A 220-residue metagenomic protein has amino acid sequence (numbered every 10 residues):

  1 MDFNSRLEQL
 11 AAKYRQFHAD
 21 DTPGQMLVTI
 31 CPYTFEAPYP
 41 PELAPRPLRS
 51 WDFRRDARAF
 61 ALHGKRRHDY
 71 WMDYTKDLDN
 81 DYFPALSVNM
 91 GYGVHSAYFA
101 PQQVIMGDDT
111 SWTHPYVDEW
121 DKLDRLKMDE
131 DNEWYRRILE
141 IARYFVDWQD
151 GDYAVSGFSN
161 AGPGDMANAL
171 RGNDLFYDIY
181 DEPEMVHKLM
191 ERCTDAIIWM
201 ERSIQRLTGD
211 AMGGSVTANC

Functional and structural regions predicted by a protein language model:
M1-G107, Y153-A154, W199: N-terminal basic, low-complexity leaders that serve as flexible interaction/assembly modules and, when applicable, as
G91-G209: Active-site-proximal, glycine-rich beta->alpha crossover segments in alpha/beta enzymes that shape flexible
G164, N219-C220: Amphipathic alpha-helical surface "interface" segments used for docking/oligomerization or membrane association within
G213-N219: Long, highly charged low-complexity segments
